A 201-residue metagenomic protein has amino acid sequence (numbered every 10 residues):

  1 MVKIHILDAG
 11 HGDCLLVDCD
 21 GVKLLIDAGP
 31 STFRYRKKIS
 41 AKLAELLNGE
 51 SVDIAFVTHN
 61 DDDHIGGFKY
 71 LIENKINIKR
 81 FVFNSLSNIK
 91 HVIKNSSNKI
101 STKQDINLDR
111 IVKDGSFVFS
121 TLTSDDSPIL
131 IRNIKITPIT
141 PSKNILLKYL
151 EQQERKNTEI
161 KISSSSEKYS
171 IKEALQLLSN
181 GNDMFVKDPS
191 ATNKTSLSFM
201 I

Functional and structural regions predicted by a protein language model:
M1-E50, S190-I201: Conserved beta-strand hairpin/beta-sheet module of binuclear metal-dependent hydrolase folds, prominently
V2, E73-I201: Flexible, acidic/histidine-containing loops and adjacent segments that form or flank the divalent-metal
G10, S31, D61-D63, S87-N88: Catalytic metal-binding/acid-base residues of hydrolase active sites
G12, G66-G67, D125-D126: Glycine-centered flexibility motif
L16, I65-K69, V92-N95: A short acidic (Asp/Glu
V22-D27, F33-Y35, K42, Y70 (+2 more regions): Generic alpha-helical propensity signal that fires on short helical segments and nearby coil/disordered stretches
A28-G29, T58-N60, P141: Active-site-proximal beta-strand/loop segments in catalytic clefts of secreted hydrolases
R34-F83: Active-site metal-binding motif and surrounding structural segment of the metallo-beta-lactamase
